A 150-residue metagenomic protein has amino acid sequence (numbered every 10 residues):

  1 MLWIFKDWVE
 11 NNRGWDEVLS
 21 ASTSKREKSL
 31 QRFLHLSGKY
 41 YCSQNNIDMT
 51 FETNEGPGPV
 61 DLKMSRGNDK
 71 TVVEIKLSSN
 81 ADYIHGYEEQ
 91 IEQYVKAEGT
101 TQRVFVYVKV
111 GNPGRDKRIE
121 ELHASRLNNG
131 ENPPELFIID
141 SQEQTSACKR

Functional and structural regions predicted by a protein language model:
M1-S24: Interdomain/boundary linker segments immediately adjacent to catalytic/signaling cores
V18-R150: Catalytic core segments in nucleotide and nucleic-acid processing enzymes
